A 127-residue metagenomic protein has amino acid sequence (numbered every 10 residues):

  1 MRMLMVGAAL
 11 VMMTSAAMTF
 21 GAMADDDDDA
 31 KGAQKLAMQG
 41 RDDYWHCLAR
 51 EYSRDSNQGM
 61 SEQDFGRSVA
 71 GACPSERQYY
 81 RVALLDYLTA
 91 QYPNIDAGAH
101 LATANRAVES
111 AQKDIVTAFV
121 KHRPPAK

Functional and structural regions predicted by a protein language model:
M1-L4: Positively charged n-region of N-terminal signal peptides that target proteins for export
G7-A17: Bacterial N-terminal signal peptides
T19-D26: Boundary at the C-terminal end of the N-terminal hydrophobic targeting segment
A24, L48, A107: Charge-enriched, low-complexity helical/IDR scaffolding segments
G32-A83: Short N-proximal segments of mature Sec-exported proteins
Q63-K127: Compact alpha-helical subdomains of small soluble proteins
